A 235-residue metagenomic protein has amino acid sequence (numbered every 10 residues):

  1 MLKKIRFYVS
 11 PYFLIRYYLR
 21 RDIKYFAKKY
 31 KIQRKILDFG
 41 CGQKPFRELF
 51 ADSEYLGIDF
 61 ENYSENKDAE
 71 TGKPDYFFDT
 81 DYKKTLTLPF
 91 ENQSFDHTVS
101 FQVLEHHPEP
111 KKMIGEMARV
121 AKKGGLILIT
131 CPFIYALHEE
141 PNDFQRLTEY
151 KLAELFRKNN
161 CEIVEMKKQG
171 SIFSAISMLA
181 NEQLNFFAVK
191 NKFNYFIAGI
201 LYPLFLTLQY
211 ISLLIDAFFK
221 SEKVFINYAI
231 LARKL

Functional and structural regions predicted by a protein language model:
M1, L14-R21, I36-D38, G125 (+1 more regions): A broad, low-specificity signal for short, low-complexity segments enriched in glycine/proline and polar/charged
M1-K31: Class I SAM-dependent methyltransferase Rossmann-like catalytic core, especially the SAM/SAH-binding loop
K4, L14, D22, G42 (+8 more regions): A general marker of short, structured functional hotspots
R6-Y12, A69-D79, F193-L206: A short, charged, and often flexible helix/loop element on the N-terminal side of the glycosyltransferase catalytic
Y8, Y12-L19, H106, Q145 (+1 more regions): Aromatic-acidic/polar surface patches that form glycan- and anion
Y12, F26-Q33, I176-N185: Short, charged, low-hydrophobicity "junction" segments
Y25, Y30, R34-H138, T148-A153 (+1 more regions): Conserved SAM-binding loop
P108-E116, K122, L126-L235: S-adenosyl-L-methionine-dependent methyltransferase catalytic module, highlighting the catalytic core
